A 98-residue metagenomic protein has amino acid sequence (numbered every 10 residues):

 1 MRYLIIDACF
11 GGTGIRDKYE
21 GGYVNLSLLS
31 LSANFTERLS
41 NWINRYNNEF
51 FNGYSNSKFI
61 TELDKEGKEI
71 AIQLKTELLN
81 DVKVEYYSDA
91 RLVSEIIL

Functional and structural regions predicted by a protein language model:
M1-L98: Intrinsic low-complexity, intrinsically disordered or marginally ordered coil/linker segments
